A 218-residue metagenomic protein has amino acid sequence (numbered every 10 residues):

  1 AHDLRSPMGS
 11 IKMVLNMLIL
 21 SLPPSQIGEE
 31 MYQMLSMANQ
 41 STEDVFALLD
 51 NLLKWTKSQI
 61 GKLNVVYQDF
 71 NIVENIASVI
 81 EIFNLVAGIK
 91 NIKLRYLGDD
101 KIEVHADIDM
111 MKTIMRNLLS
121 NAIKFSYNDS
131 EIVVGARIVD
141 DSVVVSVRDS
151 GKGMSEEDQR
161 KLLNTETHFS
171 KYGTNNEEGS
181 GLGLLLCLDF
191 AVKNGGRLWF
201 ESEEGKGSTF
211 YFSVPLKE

Functional and structural regions predicted by a protein language model:
M37-V45: Short alpha-helical segment of the dimerization/phosphotransfer core of two-component systems
D44-W55, N75: Coiled-coil phosphoacceptor/dimerization helix of two-component systems
T56-Y67: Helix-loop junction within the histidine kinase core
V66-N71, A77, G88, K93-I102: Conserved catalytic submotifs in the C-terminal HATPase_c
A122-I123: Short helix-loop "hinge" at the ATP-lid/N-box region of the Bergerat-fold HATPase_c
M154-H168: Short conserved segment of the HATPase_c
